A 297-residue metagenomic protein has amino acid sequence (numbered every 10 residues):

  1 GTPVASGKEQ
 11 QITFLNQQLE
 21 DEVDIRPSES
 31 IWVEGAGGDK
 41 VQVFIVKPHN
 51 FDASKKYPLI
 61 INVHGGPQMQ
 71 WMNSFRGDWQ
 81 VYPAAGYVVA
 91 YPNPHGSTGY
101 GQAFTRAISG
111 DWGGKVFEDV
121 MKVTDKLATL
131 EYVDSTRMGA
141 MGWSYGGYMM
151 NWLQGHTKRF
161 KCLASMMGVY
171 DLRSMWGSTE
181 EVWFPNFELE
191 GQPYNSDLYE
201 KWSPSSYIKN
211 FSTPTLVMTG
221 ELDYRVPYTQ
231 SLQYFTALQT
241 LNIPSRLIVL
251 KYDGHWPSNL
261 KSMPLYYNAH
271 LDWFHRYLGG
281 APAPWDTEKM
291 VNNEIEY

Functional and structural regions predicted by a protein language model:
G1-K55, G77-Q80, A84-A85: Non-catalytic accessory segments flanking enzyme active sites
L15, V63, M166: Conserved residues at the C-terminal ends of beta-strands
Q42, H64, H255: Histidine-centered divalent metal-coordination motifs
V46, N62-V63, M141, M218: Short hydrophobic segments within beta-strands
F51-D52, M69, Y224: Short beta-strands and strand-coil junctions in structured, solvent-facing domains, enriched
K56-Y57, H64-Q80, Y87, P94 (+1 more regions): The serine-hydrolase catalytic nucleophile loop
R76-D78, Y91-Y297: Active-site-proximal cap/loop segments of hydrolase catalytic domains
